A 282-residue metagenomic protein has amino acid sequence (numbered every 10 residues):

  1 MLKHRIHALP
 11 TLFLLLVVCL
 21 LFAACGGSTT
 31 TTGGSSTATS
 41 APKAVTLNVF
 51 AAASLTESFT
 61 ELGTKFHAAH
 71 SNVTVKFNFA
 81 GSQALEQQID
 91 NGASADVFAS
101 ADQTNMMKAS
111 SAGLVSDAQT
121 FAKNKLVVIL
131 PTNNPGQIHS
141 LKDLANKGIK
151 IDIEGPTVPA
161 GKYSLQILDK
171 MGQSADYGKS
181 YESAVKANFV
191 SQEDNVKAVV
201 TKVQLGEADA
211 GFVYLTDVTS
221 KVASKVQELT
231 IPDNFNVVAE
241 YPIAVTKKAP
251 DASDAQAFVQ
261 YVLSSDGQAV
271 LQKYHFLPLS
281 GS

Functional and structural regions predicted by a protein language model:
L2-F13: Bacterial N-terminal signal peptides that target proteins for export
L20-A24: C-terminal motif of bacterial Sec signal peptides marking the signal peptidase cleavage site
C25-A69, T74, Q83, Q87-D90 (+4 more regions): Exported/periplasmic ABC-transporter solute-binding proteins
D96-S100: Periplasmic-binding protein-like
G113-Q119: Central helical "cap/lid" subdomain
